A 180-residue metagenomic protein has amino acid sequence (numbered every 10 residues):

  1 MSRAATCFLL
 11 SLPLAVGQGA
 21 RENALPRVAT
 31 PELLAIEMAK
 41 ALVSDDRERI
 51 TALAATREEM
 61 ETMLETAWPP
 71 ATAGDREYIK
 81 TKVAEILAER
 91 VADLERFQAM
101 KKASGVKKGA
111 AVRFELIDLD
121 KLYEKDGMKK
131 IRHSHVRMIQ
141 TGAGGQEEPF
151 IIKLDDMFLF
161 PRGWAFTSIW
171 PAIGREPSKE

Functional and structural regions predicted by a protein language model:
R3-A15: Bacterial N-terminal signal peptides
Q18-E48, A52, E59-T66, P70-G74: Short, low-complexity N-terminal intrinsically disordered segments enriched in polar/charged residues
M38, F114, V136-I139: Hydrophobic beta-strand residues in large extracellular and virion-surface proteins
I50-L53, F166-S168: A structural signal for short, well-ordered beta-strand segments and their strand-loop junctions that often border
A55-T56, P171: An acidic- and aromatic-residue-enriched active-site/binding cleft used to recognize and process polar
E58-T62, I139-G142: Short regulatory "switch" loops immediately downstream of catalytic or recognition motifs within protein catalytic
A73-K129: Acidic, glycine-rich loop-and-strand cores that form catalytic or ligand-binding grooves in diverse globular domains
K121-K129, H135-S178: Short beta-strand edge/turn micro-motifs at domain boundaries
